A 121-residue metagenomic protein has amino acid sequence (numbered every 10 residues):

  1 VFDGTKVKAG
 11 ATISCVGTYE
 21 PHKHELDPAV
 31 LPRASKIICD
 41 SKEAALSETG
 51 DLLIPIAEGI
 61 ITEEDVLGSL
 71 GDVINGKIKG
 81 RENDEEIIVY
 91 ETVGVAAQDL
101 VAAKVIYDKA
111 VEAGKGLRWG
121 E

Functional and structural regions predicted by a protein language model:
V1-F2: Short glycine/serine/threonine-rich phosphate/pyrophosphate-binding segments that cradle anionic phosphate groups
T5-K79: Rossmann-fold NAD(P)-binding glycine/threonine-rich loop
A29, I60-E121: NAD(P)-dependent dehydrogenase/reductase Rossmann-like domain
